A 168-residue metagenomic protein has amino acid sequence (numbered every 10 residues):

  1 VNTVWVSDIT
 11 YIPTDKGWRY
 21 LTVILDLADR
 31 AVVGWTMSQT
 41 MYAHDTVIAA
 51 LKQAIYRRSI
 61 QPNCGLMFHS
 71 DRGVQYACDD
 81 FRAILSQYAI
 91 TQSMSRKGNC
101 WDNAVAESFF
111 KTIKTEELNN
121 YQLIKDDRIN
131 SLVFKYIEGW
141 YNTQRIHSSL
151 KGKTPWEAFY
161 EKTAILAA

Functional and structural regions predicted by a protein language model:
V1-V23, T46-R58, N63-C64: Mobile-element integrase/transposase regions, centering on the N-terminal DNA-binding/Zn-coordinating module
D8, I24, R30, A50-L51 (+8 more regions): Mobile genetic element proteins and their domesticated derivatives, centered on retroelements and DNA transposons
D26-L27, M37-A43: A short acidic/small-residue loop/turn micro-motif
T36-M37, D80: Short clusters of small/polar residues that mark proteolytic maturation junctions
S59-A77: Cysteine/selenocysteine-centered motifs that mediate thiol-based redox chemistry or coordinate metal-sulfur cofactors
S70-R72, C78-R82, M94-K114, K125-N130 (+2 more regions): RNase H-like two-metal-ion nuclease catalytic core shared by retroviral integrases and related mobile-element nucleases
S86-I90, T112-A168: C-terminal domain-tail junction helix/linker
